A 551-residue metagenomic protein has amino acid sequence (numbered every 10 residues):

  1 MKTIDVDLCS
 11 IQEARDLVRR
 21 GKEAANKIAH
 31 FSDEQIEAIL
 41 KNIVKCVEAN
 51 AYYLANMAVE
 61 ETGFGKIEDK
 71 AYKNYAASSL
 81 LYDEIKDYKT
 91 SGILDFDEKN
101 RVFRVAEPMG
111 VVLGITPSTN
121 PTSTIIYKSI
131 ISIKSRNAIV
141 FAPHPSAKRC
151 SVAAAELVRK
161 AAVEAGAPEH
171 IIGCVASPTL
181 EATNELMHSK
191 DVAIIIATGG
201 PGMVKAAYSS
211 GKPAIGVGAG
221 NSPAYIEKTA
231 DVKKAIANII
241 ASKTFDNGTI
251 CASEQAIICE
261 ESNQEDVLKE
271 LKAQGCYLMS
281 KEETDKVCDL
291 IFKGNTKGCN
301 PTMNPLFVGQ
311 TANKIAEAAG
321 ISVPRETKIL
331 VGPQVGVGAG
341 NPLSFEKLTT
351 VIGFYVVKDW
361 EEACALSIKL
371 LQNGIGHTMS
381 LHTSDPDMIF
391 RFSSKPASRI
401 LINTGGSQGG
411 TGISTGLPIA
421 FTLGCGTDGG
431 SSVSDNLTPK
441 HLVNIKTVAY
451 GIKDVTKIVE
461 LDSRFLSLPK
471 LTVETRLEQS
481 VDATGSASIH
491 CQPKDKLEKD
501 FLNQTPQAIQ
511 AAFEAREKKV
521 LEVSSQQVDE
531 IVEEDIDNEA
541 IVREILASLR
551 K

Functional and structural regions predicted by a protein language model:
M1-F103, I131, A273, S480 (+1 more regions): N-terminal Rossmann-like NAD(P)+-binding subdomain of aldehyde/semialdehyde dehydrogenases
D7-L8, K205-L330, V335-G338: ALDH superfamily catalytic-core signature
L17-R19, G216-G218, N247-C251, N341-L348 (+1 more regions): Short, flexible turn/loop "capping" segments at secondary-structure junctions
K22-A25, A29-S32, I43-A51, A55-A58 (+18 more regions): Structural signal for hydrophobic packing residues in well-ordered secondary-structure cores of soluble enzyme domains
A29, I321-K551: Conserved C-terminal structural/oligomerization subdomain of aldehyde/semialdehyde dehydrogenase
F31-E34, P168-I172, N247-I250, Y277-D289 (+4 more regions): Flexible, glycine/charged-enriched surface loops at secondary-structure junctions
I36, A58, V112, N120 (+9 more regions): Buried hydrophobic positions in well-ordered alpha/beta secondary-structure cores of metabolic enzymes
I93-K234: Rossmann-like NAD(P) dinucleotide-binding subdomain of oxidoreductase/dehydrogenase enzymes
